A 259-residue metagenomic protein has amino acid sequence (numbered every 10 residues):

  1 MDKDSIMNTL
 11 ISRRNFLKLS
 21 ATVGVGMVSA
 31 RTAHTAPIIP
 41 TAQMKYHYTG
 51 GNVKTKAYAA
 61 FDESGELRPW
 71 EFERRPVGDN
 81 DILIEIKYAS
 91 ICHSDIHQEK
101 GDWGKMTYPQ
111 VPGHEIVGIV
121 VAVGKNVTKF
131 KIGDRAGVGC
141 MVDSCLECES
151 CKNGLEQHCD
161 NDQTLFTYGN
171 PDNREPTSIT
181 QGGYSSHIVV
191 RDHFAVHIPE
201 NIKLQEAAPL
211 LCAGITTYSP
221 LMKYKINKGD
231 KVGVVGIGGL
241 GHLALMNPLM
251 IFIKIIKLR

Functional and structural regions predicted by a protein language model:
M1-I11, N15: N-terminal secretory signal peptides
S12-S29: N-terminal export leaders
A30-E71, E85: C-terminal segment of N-terminal export signals and the immediately downstream linker at the start of the mature
Y48, E73-R74, T107-G113, E175-T180 (+1 more regions): Short Gly/Pro-enriched turn/cap motifs at secondary-structure boundaries
R75-A89, D102-K152, Q157, H197-N201: Glycine-rich beta-strand-centered segment in the early N-terminal region that forms part of a ligand/cofactor-binding
S94-I96: Cytochrome P450 core scaffold surrounding the K-helix E-X-X-R motif and the conserved "meander" helix-loop region
C140-H193: Cysteine-cluster motifs in flexible loop/terminal segments that predominantly coordinate metals
P199-R259: Mid-domain Rossmann-like dinucleotide-binding core that forms the NAD(H)/NADP(H) cofactor-binding site
